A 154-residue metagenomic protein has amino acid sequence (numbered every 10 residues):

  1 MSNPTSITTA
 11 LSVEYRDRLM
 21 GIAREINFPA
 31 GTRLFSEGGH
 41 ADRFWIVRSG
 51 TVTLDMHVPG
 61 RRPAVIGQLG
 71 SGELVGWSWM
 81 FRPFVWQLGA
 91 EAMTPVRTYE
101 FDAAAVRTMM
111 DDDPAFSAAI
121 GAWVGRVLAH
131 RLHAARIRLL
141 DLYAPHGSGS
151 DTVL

Functional and structural regions predicted by a protein language model:
M1-A30, M80: Cyclic nucleotide-binding regulatory module and flanking cytosolic helices
E14, R18, T53, A105 (+2 more regions): Solvent-exposed, charged/polar functional surfaces in cytosolic regulatory/catalytic domains
Y15, I66-A122: Cyclic-nucleotide recognition modules
A23, A41-D42: Short loop/turn microsegments at loop-to-beta-strand junctions
G31, D42-D55, S71-E73: Glycine- and acidic-residue-biased ligand/ion/polar-headgroup-sensing regions
L34-G39: Short phosphate-coordinating micro-motif centered on Lys-Gly-acidic
V52-A64: A short beta-strand-loop-beta hairpin characteristic of the jelly-roll/cupin
M93, G121-L154: Polybasic "coupling" helices that flank or enter modular domains
